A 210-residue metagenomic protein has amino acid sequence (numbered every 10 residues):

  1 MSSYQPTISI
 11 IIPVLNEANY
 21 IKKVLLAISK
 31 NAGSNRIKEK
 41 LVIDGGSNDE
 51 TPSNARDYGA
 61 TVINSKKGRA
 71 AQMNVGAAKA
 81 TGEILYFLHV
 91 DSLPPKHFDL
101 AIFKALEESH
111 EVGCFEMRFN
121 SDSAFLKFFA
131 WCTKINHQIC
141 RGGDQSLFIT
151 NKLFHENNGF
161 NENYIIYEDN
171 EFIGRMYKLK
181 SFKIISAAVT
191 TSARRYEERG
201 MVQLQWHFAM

Functional and structural regions predicted by a protein language model:
T7-S9, E39, E171: Cell-envelope/extracellular polymer assembly enzymes that use nucleotide-activated donors
E17-A32: Short, well-formed alpha-helical segments that are part of the catalytic scaffolds of diverse glycosyltransferases
N19-K23, D49-Y58: Acidic helix N-cap motif at the loop->helix transition within catalytic regions of sugar-transfer enzymes
D44-P52, S92: A conserved acidic beta->alpha catalytic loop
N64-A80: Glycine-rich, basic loop-to-helix element that forms the pyrophosphate-binding segment of sugar-nucleotide handling
L85: Short aromatic/hydrophobic "clamp" motif used to bind/position activated sugar donors
K96-F125: Conserved donor NDP-sugar-binding/catalytic core segment of glycosyltransferases
I166-F172: Acidic donor-binding loop at a coil-to-helix junction in glycosyltransferase catalytic cores that engages
